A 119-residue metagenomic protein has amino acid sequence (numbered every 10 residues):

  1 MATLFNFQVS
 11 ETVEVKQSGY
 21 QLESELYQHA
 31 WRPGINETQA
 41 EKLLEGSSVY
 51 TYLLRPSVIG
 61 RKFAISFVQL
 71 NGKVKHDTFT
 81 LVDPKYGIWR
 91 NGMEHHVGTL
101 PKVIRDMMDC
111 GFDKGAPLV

Functional and structural regions predicted by a protein language model:
M1-V119: Eukaryotic phosphotyrosine signaling hubs
